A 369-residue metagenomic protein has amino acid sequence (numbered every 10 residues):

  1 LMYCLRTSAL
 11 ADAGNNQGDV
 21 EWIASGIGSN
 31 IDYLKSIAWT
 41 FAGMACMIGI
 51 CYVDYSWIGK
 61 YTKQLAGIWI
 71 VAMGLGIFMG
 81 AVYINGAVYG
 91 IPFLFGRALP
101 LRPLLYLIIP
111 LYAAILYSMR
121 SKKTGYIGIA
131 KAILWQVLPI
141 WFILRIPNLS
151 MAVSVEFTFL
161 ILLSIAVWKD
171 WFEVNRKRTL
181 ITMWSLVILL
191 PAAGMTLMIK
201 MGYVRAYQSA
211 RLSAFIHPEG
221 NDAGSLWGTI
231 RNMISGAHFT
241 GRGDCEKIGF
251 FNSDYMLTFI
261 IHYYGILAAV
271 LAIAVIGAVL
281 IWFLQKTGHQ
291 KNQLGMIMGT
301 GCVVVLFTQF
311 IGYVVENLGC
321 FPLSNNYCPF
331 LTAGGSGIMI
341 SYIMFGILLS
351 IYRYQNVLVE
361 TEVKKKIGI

Functional and structural regions predicted by a protein language model:
G28-T62, L104-K122, I161-W171, I281-W282: Transmembrane alpha-helical segments and their membrane-water interfaces
I37-C46, I261-F283: Hydrophobic alpha-helical transmembrane segments
I50-L75, S121-I133, K177-W184, G288 (+1 more regions): Interfacial loop-to-transmembrane-helix boundary motif in multi-pass membrane proteins
M73-L99, Y203-I216, D244-C245, L323: Membrane-interfacial helix-loop-helix modules of multi-pass inner-membrane proteins that assemble, modify, or transport
Y126-I143, L149-K200: Hydrophobic alpha-helical segments of polytopic membrane proteins
N175-A272, L294, M298: Hydrophobic, glycine- and aromatic-enriched re-entrant/interface helices and adjoining loop segments
K286-N325, L331: Loop-to-helix entry and N-terminal half of a specific, functionally important transmembrane alpha helix in multi-pass
Y313-I369: A juxtamembrane structural motif centered on a specific transmembrane helix
